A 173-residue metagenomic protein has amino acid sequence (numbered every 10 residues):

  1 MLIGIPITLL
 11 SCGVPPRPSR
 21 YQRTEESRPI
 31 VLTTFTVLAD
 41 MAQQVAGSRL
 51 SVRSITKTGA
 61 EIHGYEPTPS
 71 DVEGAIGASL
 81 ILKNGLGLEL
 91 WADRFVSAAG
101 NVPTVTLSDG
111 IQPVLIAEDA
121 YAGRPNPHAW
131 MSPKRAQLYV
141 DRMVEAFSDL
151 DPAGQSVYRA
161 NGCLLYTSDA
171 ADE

Functional and structural regions predicted by a protein language model:
M1-L9: Bacterial N-terminal signal peptides
L10-S168: Extracytoplasmic metal-acquisition and chelation regions
D169-E173: A short, hydrophobic C-terminal helix/tail in secreted or cell-surface proteins
